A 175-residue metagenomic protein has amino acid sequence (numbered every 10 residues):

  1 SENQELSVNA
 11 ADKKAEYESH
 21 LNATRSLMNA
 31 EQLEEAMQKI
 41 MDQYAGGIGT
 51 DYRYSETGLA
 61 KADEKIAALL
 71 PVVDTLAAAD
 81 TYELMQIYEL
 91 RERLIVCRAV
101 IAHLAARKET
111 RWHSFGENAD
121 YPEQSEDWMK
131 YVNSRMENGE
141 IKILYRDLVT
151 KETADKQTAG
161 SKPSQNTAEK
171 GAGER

Functional and structural regions predicted by a protein language model:
S1-R175: Glycine- and aromatic-enriched mobile tails/lids
